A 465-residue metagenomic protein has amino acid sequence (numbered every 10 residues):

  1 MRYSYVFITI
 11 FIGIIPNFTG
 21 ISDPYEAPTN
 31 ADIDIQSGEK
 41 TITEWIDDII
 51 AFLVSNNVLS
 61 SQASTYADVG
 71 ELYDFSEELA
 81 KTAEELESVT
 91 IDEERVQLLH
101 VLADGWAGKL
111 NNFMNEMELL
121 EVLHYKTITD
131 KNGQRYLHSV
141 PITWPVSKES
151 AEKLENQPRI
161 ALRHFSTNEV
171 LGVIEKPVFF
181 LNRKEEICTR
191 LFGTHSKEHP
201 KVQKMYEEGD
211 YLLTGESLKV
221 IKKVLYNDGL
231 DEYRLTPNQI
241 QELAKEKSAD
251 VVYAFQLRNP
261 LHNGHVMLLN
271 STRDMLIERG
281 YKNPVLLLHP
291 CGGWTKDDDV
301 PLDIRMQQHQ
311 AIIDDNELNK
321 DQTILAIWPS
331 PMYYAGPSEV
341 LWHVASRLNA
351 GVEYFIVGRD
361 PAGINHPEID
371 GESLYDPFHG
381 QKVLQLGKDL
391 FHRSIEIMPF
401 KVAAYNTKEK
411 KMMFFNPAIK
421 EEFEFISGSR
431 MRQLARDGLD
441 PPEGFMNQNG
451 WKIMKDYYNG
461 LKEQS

Functional and structural regions predicted by a protein language model:
R2-D48, V58-S61, N406: Small-molecule kinase domains that catalyze NTP-dependent phosphoryl transfer to phosphate-bearing small molecules
I49, L53: Hydrophobic "lid"/C-terminal helical patch of Rossmann-like NAD(P)-dependent dehydrogenase/epimerase domains
V54-S55, R436: Residues at helix-coil transition
A63-S465: Active-site cores that bind ATP or allylic diphosphates and position pyrophosphate for catalysis
